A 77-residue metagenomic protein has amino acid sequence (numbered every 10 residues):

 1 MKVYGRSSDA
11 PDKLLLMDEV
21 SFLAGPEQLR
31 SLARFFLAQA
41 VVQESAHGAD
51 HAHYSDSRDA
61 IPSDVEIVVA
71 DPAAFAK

Functional and structural regions predicted by a protein language model:
M1-K77: Positively charged, low-complexity terminal tracts and the immediately adjacent first secondary-structure elements
